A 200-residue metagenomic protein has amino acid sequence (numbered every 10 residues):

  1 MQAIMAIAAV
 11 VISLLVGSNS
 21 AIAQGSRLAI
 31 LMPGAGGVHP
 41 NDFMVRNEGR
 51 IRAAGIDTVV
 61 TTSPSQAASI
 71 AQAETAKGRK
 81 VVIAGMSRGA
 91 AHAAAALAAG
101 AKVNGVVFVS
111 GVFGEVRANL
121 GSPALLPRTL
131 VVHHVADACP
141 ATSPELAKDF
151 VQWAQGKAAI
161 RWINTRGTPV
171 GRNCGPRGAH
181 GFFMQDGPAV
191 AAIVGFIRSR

Functional and structural regions predicted by a protein language model:
S18-A23: Sec/Tat signal peptide C-region and signal peptidase I cleavage site
Q24-R50: Short, surface-exposed "cap/lid" segments of acyl-processing enzymes
F43-V45, V60-K77: Alpha/beta-hydrolase active-site loop
V82, N104-V107: Residue in the alpha/beta-hydrolase core beta-strand immediately N-terminal to the catalytic nucleophile
A84-A93: Gly/Ala-rich beta-loop-alpha elbow adjacent to hydrolase catalytic centers
H92-A96, R117: Hydrolases whose catalytic domains are alpha/beta-hydrolase-1, hotdog thioesterase, or metallo-beta-lactamase-like
G105, G111-G167: The feature captures the conserved acid-bearing segment of alpha/beta-hydrolase catalytic domains
A158-R200: C-terminal catalytic histidine-bearing segment of alpha/beta-hydrolase fold enzymes
